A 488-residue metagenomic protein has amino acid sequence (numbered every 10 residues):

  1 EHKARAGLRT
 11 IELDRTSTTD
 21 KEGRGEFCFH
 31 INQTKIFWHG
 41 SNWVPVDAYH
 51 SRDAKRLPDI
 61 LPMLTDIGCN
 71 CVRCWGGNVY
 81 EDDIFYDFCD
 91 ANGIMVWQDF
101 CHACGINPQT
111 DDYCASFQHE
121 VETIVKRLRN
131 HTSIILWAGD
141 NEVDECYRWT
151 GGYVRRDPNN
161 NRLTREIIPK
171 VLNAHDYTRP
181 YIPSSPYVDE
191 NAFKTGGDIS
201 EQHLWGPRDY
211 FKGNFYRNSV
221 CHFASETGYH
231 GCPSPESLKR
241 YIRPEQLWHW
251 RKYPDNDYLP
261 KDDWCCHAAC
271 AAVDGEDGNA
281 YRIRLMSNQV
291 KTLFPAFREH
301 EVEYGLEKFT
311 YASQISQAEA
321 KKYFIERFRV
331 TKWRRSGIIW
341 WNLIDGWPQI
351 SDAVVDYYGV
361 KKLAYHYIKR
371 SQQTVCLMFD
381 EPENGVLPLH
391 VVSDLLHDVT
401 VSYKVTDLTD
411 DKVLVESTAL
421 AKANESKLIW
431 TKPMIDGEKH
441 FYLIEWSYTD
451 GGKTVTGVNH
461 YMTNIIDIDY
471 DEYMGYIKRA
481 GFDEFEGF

Functional and structural regions predicted by a protein language model:
E1, E12, E22, E26 (+20 more regions): Glutamate identity and glutamate-enriched acidic tracts
E1-C71, V330-T331, R335, V360 (+1 more regions): Secreted/periplasmic carbohydrate-active enzymes, especially glycoside hydrolases
H2-C104, C114-L136, A272-Y311, I315: Active-site-adjacent substrate/metal-binding segments within catalytic domains of carbohydrate-active enzymes
E22, F27, P58, T123 (+5 more regions): Residue-level detector of functional hotspots within protein domains
M63, T123-R127, K170-V171, Y323-V330 (+1 more regions): A generic secondary-structure signal
C71-A91, M95-A272, S316, A320 (+3 more regions): Substrate-binding/catalytic cleft of secreted carbohydrate-active enzymes, primarily glycoside hydrolases
W137, K170-N173, F211-V399, K404 (+2 more regions): Substrate-binding clefts and catalytic carboxylate motifs of secreted carbohydrate-active enzymes
